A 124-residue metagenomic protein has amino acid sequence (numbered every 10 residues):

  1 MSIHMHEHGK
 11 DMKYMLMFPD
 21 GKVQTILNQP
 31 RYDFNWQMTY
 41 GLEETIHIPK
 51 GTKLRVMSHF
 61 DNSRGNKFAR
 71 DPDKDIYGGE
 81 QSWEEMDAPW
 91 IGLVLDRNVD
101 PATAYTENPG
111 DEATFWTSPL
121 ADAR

Functional and structural regions predicted by a protein language model:
M1-A102, G110-R124: His-enriched metal-coordination microenvironments in redox/metal-binding proteins
